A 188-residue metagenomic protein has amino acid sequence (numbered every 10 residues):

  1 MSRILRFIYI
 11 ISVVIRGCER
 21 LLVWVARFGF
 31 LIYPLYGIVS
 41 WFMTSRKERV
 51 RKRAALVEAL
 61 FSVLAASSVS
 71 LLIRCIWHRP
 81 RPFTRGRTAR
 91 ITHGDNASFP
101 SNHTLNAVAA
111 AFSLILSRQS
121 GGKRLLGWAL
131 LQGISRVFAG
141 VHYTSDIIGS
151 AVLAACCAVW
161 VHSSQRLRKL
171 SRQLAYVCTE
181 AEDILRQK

Functional and structural regions predicted by a protein language model:
M1-G94, L105-Q132: Hydrophobic alpha-helical bundle signature of multipass membrane enzymes
R87-K188: Membrane-embedded catalytic cores of phosphoryl/pyrophosphoryl-handling enzymes
